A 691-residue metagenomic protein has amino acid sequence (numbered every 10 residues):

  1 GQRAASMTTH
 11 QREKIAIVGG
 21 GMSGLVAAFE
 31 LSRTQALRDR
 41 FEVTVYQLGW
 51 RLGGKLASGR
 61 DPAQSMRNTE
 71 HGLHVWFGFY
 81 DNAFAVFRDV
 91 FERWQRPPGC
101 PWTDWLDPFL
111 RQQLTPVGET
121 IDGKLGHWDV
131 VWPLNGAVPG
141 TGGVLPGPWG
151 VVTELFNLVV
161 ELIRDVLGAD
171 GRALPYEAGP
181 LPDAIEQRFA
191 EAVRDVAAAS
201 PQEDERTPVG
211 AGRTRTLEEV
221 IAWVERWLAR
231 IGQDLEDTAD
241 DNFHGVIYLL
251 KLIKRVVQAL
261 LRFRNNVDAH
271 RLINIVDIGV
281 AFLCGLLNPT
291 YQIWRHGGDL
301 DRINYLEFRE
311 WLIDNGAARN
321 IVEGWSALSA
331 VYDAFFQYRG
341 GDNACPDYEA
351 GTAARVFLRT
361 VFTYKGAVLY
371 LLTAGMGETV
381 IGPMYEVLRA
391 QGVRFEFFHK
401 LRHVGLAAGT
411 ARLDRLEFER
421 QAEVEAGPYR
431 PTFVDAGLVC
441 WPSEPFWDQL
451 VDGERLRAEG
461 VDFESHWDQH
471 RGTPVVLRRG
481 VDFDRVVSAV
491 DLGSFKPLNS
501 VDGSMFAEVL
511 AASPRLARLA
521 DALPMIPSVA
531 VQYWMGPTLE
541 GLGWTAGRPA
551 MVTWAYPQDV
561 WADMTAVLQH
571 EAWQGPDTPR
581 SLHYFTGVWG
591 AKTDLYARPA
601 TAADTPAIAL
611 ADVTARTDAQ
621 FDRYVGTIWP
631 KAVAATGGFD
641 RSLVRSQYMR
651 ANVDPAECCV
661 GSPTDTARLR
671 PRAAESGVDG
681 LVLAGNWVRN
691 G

Functional and structural regions predicted by a protein language model:
G1-R12: A short, basic/flexible loop-to-alpha-helix module at the beginning of a structural domain
H10-T44: N-terminal Rossmann-like FAD-binding beta1-loop-alpha1 element of flavoenzymes
S23, R51, G493: Conserved Rossmann-like nucleotide-cofactor binding loop
L31-A36, F91, D502-M505: Active-site catalytic pocket residues across diverse enzymes, especially alpha/beta-hydrolases
S32-P62: Glycine-rich FAD pyrophosphate-binding loop
Q64-E191, A222, R226, D237-R262: Dinucleotide-binding Rossmann-like beta1-alpha1 core, especially the glycine-rich loop that anchors the ADP
V160-P474, R478: Active-site/ligand-binding neighborhood in enzyme catalytic cores
C284-T290, R295-G297, I303, A354-E386 (+4 more regions): C-terminal segments that line or cap access tunnels to active or ligand-binding sites in enzymes and enzyme-associated
